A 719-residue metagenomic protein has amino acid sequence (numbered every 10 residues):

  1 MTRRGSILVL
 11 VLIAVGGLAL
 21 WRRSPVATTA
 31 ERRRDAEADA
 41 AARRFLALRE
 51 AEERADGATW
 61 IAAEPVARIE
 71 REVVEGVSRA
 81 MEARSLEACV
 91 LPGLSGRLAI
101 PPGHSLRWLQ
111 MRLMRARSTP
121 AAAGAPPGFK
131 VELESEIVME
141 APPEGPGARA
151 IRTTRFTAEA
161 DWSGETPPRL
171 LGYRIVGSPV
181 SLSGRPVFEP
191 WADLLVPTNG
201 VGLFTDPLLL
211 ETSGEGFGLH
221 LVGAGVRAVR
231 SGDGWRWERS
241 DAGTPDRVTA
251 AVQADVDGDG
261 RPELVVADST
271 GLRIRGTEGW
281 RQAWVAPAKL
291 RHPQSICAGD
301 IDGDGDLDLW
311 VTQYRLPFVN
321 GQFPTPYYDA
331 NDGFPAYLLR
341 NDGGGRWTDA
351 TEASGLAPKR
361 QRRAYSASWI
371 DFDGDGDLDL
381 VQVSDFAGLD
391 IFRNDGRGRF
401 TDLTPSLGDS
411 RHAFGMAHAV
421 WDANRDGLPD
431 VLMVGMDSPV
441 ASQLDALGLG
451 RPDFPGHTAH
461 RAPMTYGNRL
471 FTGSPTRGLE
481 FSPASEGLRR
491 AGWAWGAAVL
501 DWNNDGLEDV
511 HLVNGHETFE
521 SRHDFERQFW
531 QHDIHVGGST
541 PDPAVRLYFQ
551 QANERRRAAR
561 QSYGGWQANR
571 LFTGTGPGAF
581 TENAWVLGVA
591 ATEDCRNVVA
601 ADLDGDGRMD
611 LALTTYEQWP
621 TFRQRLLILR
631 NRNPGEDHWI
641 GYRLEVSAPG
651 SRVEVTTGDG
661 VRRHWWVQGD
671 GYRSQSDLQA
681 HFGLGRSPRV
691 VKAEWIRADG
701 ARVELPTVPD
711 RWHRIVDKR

Functional and structural regions predicted by a protein language model:
M1-I13: N-terminal Sec-pathway targeting helices
P25-S85: Short, low-complexity N-terminal intrinsically disordered segments enriched in polar/charged residues
L94-A148: Surface-exposed, charged secondary-structure patches
V138-E140, V226, G271, L316-F318 (+4 more regions): Short glycine/acidic-enriched loop and turn motifs that connect beta-strands
S178-D206, V229-R247, R273-R291, F323-R362 (+6 more regions): Blade-edge motifs of beta-propeller repeat domains
L203-G218, V248-G258, E263, P293-G303 (+8 more regions): Beta-propeller blade termini
L209-E211, F217-G223, L264-D268, L309-Q313 (+6 more regions): Hydrophobic beta-strand segments that make up the repeating blades of beta-propeller and related beta-repeat
Q561-Q567, A579-C595, V599, L603-R719: Gly/Ser/Thr/Pro-enriched helix-cap/hinge segments flanking short amphipathic alpha-helices
